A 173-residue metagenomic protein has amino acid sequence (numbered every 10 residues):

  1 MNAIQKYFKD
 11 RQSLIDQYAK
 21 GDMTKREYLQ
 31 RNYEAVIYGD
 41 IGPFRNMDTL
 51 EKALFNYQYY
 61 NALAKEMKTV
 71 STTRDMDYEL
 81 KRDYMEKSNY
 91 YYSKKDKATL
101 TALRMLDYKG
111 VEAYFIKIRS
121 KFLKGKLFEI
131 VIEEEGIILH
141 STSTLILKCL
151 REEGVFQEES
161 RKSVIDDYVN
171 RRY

Functional and structural regions predicted by a protein language model:
A3-Q30: Short terminal alpha-helical segments
R11-L14, Y57-S71, A98-T99: Non-transmembrane amphipathic alpha-helical segments
Q17-E27, T69-R82: Charged, low-complexity interaction regions
M23, Y28, E129-I132, I137-L139: Short linear proline/tyrosine/threonine-rich motifs used for host-factor recruitment and membrane trafficking/assembly
R26-N32, D77-D96: Short, charged, amphipathic alpha-helical segments
G39-Q58: Short, charge/polar-rich alpha-helical segments
Y168-Y173: Short acidic DE-rich linear segments
